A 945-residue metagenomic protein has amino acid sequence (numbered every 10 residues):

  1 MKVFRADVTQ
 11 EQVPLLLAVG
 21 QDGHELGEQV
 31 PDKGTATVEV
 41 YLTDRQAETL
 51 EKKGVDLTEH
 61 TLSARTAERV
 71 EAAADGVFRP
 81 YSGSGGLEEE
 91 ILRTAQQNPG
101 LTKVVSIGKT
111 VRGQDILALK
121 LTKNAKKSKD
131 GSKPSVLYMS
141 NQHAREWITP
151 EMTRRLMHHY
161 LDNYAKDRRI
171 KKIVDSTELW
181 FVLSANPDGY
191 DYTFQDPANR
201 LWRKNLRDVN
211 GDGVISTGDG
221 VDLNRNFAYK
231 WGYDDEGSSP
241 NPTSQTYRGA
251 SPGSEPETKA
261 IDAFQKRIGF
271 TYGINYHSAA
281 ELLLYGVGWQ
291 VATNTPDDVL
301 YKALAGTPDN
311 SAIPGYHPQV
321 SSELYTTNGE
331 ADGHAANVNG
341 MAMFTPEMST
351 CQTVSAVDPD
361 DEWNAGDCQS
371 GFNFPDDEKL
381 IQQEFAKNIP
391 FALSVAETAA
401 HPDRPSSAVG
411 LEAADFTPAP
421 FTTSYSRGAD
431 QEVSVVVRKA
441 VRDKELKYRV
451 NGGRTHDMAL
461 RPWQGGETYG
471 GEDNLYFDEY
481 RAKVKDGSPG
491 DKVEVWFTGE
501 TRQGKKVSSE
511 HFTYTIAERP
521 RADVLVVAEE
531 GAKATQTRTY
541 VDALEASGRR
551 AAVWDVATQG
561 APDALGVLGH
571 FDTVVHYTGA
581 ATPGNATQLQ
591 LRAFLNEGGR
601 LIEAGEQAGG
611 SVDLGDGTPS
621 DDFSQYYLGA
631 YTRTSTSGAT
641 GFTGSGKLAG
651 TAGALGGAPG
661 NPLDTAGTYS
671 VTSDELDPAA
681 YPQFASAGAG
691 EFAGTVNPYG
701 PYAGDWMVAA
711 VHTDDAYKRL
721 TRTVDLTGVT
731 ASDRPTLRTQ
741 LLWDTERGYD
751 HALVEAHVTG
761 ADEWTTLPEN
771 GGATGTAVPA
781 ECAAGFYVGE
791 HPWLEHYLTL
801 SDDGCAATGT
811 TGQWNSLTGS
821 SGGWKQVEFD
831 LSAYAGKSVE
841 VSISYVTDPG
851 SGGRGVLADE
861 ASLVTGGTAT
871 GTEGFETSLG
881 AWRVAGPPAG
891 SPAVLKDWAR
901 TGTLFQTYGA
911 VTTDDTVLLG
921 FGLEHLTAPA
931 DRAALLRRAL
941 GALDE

Functional and structural regions predicted by a protein language model:
D188, F194-D196, R200-K204, N210-G211 (+1 more regions): Metallocarboxypeptidase
A260, I381-A400, A517-A522, Q906-E945: Extracellular ligand-binding/catalytic regions of CAZymes and related secreted enzymes and adhesion modules
G452-L475, E755-G836, A869-F905: Exoplasmic/lumenal beta-rich domain surfaces
D491, T498-T573, Y577, E606 (+4 more regions): Aromatic-Pro/Gly-enriched surface loop or interdomain linker that acts as a lid/target-recognition segment
H576, A580-T672: A glycine-rich, often tryptophan-bearing local segment used as a flexible ligand/cofactor-contacting loop or short
M707-T730, G822-D830: Short beta-strands within extracellular/lumenal beta-sheet-rich domains
D733-D744, A752, A756, S838-T847 (+2 more regions): Extracellular beta-strand-rich recognition modules
Y749-H751, G822, T847-T865, P929-A933: Extracellular carbohydrate recognition
